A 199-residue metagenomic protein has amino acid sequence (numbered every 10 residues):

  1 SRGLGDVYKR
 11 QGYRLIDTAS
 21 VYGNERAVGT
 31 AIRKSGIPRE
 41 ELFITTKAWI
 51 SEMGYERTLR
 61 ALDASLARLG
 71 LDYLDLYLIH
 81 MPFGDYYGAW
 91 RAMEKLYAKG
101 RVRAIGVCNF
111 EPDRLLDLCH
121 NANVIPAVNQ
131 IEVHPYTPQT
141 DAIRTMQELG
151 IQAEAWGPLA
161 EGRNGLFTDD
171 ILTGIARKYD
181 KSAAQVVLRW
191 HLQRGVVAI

Functional and structural regions predicted by a protein language model:
S1-Y8: Short, small-residue-biased leader/transition segments that mark boundaries at the very start of proteins
K9-R10, G29-R39, D63-G70, K95-Y97 (+2 more regions): Acidic (Asp/Glu)-rich catalytic clusters
L15-K34: Glycine-rich, proline-tolerant flexible connector loops at the mouths of alpha/beta enzymes
I16, L74, I105: Glycine-centered flexible beta-alpha turn that most often forms the glycine-rich phosphate-binding loop
S20-G23, I50, N109-D113: Short beta->alpha linker loops
S51-E94: Glycine/small-residue-rich loop that forms an oxyanion/phosphate-binding "nest" at active or ligand-binding sites
M81-I199: Beta/alpha (TIM)-barrel catalytic core signal, keyed to glycine-rich beta->alpha loops juxtaposed to Asp/Glu that bind
